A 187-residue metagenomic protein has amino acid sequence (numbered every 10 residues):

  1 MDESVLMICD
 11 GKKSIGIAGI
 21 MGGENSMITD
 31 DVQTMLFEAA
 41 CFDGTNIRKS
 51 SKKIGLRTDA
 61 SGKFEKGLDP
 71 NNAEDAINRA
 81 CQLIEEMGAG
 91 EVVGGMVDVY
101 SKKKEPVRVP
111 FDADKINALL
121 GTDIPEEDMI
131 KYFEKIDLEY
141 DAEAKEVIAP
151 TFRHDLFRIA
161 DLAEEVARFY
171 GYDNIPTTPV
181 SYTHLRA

Functional and structural regions predicted by a protein language model:
M1, G22, Y132-E134: Residues that act as N-cap/strand-start positions at coil-to-secondary-structure junctions
M1-G11: Phosphate/diphosphate-binding loops
S4, G23-S26, D137: Generic recognition of flexible, low-complexity loop/linker segments
S4, V32-T34, P106-R108, A144: Broad gene-expression machinery/nucleic-acid interaction feature
C9-D10, D30, Y140-A142: Generic beta-strand structural signal
D10, E38-A40, D114, P150: Structured loops at beta-to-helix junctions and adjacent beta-edge loops in soluble globular domains
K12-G95, Y100-K104: Mobile "lid/hinge" segments at catalytic clefts and subdomain interfaces of large enzymes
V109-R186: Extended, well-folded interaction surfaces typified by the phenylalanyl-tRNA synthetase beta subunit core
